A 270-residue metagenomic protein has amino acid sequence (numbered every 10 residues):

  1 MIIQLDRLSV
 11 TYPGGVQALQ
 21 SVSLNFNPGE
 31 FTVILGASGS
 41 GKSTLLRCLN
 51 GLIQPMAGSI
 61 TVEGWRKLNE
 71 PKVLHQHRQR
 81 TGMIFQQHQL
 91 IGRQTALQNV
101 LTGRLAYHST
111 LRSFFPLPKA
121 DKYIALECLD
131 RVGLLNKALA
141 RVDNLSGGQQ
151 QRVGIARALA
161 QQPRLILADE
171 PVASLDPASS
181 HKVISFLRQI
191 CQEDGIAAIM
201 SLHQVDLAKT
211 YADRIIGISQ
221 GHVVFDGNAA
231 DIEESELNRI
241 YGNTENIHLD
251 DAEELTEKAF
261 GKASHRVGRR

Functional and structural regions predicted by a protein language model:
N50: Helix-to-loop junction immediately C-terminal to a conserved catalytic motif
S59-Q76, P118: ABC ATPase NBD Q-loop/coupling interface
L101, H108, S113-N136: Conserved ABC ATPase "signature" region
R141-L145, Q149: Conserved ABC ATPase signature
Q162: Conserved catalytic motifs of ABC-family nucleotide-binding domains
I166-D169: Catalytic Walker B motif of ABC-type/P-loop ATPase nucleotide-binding domains
P177-S179: Helix N-cap at the start of a conserved alpha-helix in ABC-type nucleotide-binding domains
